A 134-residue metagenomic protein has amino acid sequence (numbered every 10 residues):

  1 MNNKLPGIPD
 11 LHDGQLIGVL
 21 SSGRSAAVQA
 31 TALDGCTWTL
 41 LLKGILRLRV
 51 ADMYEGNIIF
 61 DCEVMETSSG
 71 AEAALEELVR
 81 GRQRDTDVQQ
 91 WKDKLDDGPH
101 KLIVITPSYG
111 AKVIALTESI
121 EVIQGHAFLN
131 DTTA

Functional and structural regions predicted by a protein language model:
M1-A134: Surface-exposed, interaction-prone regions used to assemble/regulate multi-protein complexes
